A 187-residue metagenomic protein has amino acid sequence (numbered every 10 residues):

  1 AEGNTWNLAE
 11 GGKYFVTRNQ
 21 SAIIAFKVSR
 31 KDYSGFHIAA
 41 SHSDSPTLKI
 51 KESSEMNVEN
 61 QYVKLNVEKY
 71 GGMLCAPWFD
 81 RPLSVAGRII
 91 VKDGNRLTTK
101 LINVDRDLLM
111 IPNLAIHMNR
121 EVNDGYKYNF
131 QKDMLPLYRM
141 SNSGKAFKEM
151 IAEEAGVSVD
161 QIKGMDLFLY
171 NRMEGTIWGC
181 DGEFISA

Functional and structural regions predicted by a protein language model:
A1-A187: N-terminal hydrophobic/helix-forming segments and targeting peptides
